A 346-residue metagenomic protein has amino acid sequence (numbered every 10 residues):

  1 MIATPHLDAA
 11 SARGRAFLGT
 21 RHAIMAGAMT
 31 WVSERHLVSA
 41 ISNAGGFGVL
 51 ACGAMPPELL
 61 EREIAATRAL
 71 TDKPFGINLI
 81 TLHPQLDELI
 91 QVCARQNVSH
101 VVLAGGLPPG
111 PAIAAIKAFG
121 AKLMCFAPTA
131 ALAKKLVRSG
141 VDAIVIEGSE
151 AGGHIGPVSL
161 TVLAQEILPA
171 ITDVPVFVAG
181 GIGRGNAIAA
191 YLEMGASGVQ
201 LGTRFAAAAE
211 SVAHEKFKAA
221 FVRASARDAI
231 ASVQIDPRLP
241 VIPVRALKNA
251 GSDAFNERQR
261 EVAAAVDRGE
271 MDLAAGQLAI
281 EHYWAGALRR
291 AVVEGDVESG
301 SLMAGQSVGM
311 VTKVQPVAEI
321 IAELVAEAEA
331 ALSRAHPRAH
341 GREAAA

Functional and structural regions predicted by a protein language model:
M1-P175: Active-site entrance/lid segments in N-terminal catalytic domains of soluble metabolic enzymes
V32, I182-G183: Residue-level detector of alpha-helix initiation sites
S159-F177, G183-A346: Conserved active-site-proximal phosphate/metal-binding subdomains
